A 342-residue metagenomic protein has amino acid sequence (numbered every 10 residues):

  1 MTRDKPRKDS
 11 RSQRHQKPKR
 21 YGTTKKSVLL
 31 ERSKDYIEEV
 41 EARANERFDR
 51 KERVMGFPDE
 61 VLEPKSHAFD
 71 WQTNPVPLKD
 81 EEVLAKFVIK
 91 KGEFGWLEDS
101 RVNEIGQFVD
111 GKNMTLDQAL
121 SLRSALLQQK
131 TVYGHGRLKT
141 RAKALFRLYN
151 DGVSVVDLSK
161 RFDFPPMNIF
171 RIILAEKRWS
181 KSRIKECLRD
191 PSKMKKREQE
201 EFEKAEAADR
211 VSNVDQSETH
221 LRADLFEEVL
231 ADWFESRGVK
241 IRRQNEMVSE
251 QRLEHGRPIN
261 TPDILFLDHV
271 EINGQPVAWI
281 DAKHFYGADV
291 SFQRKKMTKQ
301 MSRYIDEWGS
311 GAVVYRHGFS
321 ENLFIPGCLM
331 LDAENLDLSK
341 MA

Functional and structural regions predicted by a protein language model:
M1-E201: Nuclease-adjacent, charged terminal/linker segments that flank catalytic cores
Q199-S249: Acidic-basic catalytic patches of nuclease active cores, encompassing PD-(D/E)XK and other metal-cofactor nuclease
Q216-T219, R252-G256, A288-K295: Short, flexible/disordered intra-domain loops and linkers
L230, F234, P262-A288: Conserved catalytic cores of phosphodiester-cleaving nucleases, focusing on short active-site segments
V248-P262: Beta-rich nucleic-acid/ligand-interaction surfaces
Y286-R303, E307-W308: Mg2+/Mn2+-dependent nuclease catalytic core
S310-R316: Short, hydrophobic beta-strand segments that form beta-sheet elements in well-ordered domains
H317-A342: Domain-level recognition of nuclease-like catalytic cores that cleave nucleotide substrates
